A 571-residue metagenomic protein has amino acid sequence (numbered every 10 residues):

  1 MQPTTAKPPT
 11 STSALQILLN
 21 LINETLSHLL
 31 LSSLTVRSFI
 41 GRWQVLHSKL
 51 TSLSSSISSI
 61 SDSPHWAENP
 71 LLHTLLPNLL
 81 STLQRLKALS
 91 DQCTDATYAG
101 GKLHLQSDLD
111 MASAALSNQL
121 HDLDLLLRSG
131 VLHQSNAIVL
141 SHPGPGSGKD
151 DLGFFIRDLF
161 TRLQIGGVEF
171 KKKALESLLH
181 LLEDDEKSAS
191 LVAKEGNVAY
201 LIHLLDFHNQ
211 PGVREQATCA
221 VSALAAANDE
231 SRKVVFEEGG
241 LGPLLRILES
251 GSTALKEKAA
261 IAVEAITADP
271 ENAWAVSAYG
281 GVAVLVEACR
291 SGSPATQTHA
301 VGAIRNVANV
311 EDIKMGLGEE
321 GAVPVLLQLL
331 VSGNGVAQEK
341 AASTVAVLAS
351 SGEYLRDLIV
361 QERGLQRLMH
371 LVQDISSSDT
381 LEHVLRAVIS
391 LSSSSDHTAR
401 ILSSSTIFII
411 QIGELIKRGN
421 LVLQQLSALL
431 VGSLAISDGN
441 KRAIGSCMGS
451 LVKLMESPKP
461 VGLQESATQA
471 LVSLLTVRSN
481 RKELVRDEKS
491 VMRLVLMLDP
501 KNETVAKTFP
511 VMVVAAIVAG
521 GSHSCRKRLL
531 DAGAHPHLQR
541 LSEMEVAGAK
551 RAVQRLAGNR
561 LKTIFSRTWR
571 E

Functional and structural regions predicted by a protein language model:
P9-L26, I40, Q44-S52, N78-S81 (+23 more regions): Alpha-helical solenoid repeats of the armadillo/HEAT superfamily in eukaryotic scaffolding/adaptor proteins
V36-N69: Amphipathic, heptad-repeat alpha-helical segments
R42, E68-L75, T97, G101-L105 (+9 more regions): HEAT/armadillo-like alpha-solenoid scaffolds in large eukaryotic assembly and transport factors
E68-G148: Alpha-helical bundle protein-protein interaction modules that mediate dimerization/oligomerization and scaffolding
S147-L191, N197-Y200, L204: N-terminal segments that cap or nucleate solenoid repeat domains
F155-F160, Y200-H203, P243-R246, V282-V286 (+7 more regions): Buried hydrophobic core positions in alpha-solenoid tandem helical repeats
E186-K187, D229, P270-E271, E311-D312 (+2 more regions): Leucine-rich repeat
